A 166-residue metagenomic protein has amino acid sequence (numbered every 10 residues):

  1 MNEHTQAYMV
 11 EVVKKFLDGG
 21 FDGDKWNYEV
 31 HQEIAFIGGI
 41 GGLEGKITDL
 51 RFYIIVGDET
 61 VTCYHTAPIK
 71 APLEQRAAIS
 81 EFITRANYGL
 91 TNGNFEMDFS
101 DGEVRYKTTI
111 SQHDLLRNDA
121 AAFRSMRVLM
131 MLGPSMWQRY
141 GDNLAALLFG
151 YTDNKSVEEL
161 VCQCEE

Functional and structural regions predicted by a protein language model:
N2-N27: Amphipathic alpha-helical segments
G19-K46, V61, A67-P68: Ser/Thr-rich, low-complexity intrinsically disordered terminal regions
L43-T48, Q112-L115: Short, charged/polar, Gly/Pro-enriched secondary-structure boundary elements
R51-P72: Intrinsically disordered, low-complexity regulatory segments enriched in Ser/Thr/Pro and charged residues
T66-R105: Short, internal acidic amphipathic alpha-helical interface segments that mediate docking to partner proteins
D114-V128: A short acidic/glycine-rich loop-to-helix N-cap element
S125-L148: A conserved amphipathic terminal alpha-helix motif
N143-E166: Short, highly charged C-terminal tails/helix-capping segments
